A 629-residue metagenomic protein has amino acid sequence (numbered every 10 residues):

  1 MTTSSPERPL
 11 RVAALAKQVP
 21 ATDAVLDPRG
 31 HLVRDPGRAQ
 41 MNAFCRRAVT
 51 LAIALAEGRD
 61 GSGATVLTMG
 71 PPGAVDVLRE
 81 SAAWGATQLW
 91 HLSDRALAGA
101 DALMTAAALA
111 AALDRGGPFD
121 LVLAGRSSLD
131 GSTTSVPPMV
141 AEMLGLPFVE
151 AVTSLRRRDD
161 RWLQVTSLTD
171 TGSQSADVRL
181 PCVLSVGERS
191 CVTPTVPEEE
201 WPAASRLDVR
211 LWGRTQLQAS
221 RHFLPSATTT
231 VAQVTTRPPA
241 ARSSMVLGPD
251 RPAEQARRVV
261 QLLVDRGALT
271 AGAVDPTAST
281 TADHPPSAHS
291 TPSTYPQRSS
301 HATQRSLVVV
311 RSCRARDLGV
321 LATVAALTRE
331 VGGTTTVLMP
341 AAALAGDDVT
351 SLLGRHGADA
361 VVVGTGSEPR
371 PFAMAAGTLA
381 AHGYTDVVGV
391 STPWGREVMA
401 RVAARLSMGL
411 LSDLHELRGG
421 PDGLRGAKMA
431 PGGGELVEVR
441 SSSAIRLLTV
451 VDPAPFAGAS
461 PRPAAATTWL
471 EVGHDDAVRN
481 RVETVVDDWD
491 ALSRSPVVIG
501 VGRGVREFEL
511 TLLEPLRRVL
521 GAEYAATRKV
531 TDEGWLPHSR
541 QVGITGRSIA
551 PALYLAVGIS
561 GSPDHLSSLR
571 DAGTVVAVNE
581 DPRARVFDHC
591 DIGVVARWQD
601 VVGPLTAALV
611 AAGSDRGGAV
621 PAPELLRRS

Functional and structural regions predicted by a protein language model:
M1-S629: N-terminal glycine-rich FAD/FM-binding segment characteristic of electron-transfer flavoproteins
